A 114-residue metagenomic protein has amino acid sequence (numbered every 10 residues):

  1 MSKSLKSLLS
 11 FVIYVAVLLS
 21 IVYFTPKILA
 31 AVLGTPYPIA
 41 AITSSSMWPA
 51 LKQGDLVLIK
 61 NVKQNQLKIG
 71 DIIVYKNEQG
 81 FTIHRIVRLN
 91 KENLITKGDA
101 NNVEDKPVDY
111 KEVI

Functional and structural regions predicted by a protein language model:
M1-L56, K60-K63: Protein maturation boundaries and topogenic segments
V32-G34, E78, R88, N102: A generic structural signal for short, solvent-exposed coil/turn residues that cap or connect secondary-structure
P38, Q53-D55, I69-D71, T82 (+2 more regions): Envelope-exposed proteins and targeting segments
K60-K91: Extracytoplasmic/periplasmic/luminal assembly and interaction segments in envelope/secretory/respiratory proteins
I83-I114: Extended, hydrophilic extramembrane loops/domains of integral membrane proteins
